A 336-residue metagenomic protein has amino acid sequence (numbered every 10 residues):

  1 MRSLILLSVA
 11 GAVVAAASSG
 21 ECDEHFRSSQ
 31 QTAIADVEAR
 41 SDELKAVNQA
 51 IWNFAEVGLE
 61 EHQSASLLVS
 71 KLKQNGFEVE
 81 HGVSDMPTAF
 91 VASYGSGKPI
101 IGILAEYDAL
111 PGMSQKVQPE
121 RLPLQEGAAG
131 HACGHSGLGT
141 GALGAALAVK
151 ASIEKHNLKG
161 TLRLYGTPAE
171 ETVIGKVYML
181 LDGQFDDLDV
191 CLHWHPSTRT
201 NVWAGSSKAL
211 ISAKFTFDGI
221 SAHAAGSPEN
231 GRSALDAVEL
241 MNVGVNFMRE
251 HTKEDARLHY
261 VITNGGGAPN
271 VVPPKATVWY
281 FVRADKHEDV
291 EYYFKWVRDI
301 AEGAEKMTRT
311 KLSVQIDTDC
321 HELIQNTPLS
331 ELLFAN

Functional and structural regions predicted by a protein language model:
M1-A16: Fungal secretory targeting signals
S18-H131, T140-G160: Acidic/His- and Gly-rich active-site-bordering loop/insert found across diverse amide/peptide-bond hydrolases
I51, A92, I103, H135 (+7 more regions): Divalent metal-coordination and catalytic microenvironments
E56-V57, Y165-A169, D317-E322: Conserved short loop/turn motifs at secondary-structure junctions
H131-T140, P228-D236: Short, conserved micro-motifs enriched in small and acidic residues
G137-S207: Acidic/histidine-rich catalytic neighborhood of metal-dependent amide-processing enzymes
D186-N336: Midchain, well-structured core segments that form catalytic/ion-binding scaffolds
